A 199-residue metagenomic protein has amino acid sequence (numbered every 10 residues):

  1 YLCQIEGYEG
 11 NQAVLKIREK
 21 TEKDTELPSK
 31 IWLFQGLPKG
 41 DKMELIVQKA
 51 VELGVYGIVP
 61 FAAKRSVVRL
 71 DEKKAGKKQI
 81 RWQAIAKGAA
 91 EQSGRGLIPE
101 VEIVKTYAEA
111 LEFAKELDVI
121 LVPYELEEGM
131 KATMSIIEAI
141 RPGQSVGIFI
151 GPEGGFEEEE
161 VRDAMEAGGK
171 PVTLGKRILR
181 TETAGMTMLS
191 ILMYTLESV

Functional and structural regions predicted by a protein language model:
Y1-K23: N-terminal positively charged helical leader segments and presequences
G10-Q12, E26-K30, G143-S145: Short connector loops at helix/strand junctions that flank enzyme active sites, especially segments positioning acidic
R18, E22-L121: RNA substrate-binding interface of SAM-dependent RNA methyltransferases
P38, K42, F149, E153-E157 (+2 more regions): Gly/Ser/Thr-rich beta-alpha loop segments that engage phosphate groups in nucleotides
A75-Q79, A139, S190-I191: Short, hinge-like loop/turn segments at secondary-structure boundaries
D118-G155, E159-E160, G169-V172: Active-site/ligand-binding-proximal alpha/beta "capping" segment
E158-V199: Structured adenosyl-cofactor binding patch, chiefly the S-adenosyl-L-methionine
